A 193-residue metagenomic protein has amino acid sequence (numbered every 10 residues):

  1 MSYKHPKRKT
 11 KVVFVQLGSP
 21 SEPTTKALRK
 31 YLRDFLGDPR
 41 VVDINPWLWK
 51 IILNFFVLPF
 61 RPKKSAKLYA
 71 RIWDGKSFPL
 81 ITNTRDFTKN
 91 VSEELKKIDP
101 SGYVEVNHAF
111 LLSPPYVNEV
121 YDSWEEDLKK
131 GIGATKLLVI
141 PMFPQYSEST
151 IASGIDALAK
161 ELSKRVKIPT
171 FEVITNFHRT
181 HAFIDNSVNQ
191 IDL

Functional and structural regions predicted by a protein language model:
S2-L193: Active-site-proximal alpha-helix that buttresses catalytic centers in soluble enzyme cores
